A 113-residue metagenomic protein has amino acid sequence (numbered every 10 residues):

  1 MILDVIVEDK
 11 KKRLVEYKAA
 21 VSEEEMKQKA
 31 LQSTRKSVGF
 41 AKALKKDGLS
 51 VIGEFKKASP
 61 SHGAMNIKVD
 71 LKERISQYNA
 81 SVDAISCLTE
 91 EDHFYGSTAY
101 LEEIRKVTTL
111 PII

Functional and structural regions predicted by a protein language model:
I2-N66: An N-cap/entry alpha-helix motif that binds or orients negatively charged groups
G39-K42, V69-Q77, E91, I113: Short, charged beta->alpha transition segments
L49-V51, E103-I113: Short beta-strand/loop segments at the ligand-binding rim of alpha/beta enzyme cores
I52-K56, S86-L88, I113: A cross-family glycoside hydrolase active-site/sugar-binding cleft signature
G63-S86, V107: Alpha/beta enzyme core
E90-T108: Active-site-adjacent beta->alpha loops and helix N-cap segments on the catalytic face of soluble alpha/beta enzymes
